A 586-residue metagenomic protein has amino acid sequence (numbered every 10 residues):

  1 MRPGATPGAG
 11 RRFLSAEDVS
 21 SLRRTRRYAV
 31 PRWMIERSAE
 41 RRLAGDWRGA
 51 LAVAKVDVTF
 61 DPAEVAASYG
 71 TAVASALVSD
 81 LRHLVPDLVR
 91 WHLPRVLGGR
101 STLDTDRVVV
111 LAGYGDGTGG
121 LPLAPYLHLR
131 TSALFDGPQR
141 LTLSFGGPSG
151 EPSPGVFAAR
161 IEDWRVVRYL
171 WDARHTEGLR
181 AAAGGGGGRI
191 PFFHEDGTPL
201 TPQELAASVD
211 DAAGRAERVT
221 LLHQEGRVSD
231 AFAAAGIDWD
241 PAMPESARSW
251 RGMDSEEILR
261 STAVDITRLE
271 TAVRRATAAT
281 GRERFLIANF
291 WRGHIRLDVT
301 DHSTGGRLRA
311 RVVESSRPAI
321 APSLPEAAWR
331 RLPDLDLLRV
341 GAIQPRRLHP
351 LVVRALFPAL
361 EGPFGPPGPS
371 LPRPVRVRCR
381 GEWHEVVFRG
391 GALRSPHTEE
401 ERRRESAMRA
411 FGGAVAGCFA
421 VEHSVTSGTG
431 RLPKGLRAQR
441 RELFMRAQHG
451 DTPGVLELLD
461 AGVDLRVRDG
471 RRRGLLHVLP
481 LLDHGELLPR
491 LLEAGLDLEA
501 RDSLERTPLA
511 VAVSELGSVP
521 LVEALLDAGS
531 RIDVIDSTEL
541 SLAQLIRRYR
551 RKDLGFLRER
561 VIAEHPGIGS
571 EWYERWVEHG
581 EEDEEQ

Functional and structural regions predicted by a protein language model:
P3-E17, S21-T25, V56-P318: Long, charge-patterned amphipathic interaction tracts in eukaryotic proteins
M34-R41, T429-V463: Alpha-helical segment of the N-proximal tetratricopeptide repeat
I237, A319, R331, L337-R404 (+4 more regions): Ankyrin-repeat-protein effector appendages
L436-M445, R468-H477, R501-A510, I535-Q544: Ankyrin-repeat boundary/"N-cap" motif
M445-D451, V478-H484, V511-S518, Q544-K552: Ankyrin repeat A-helix N-terminal signature
G454, E486-L487, P520-L521, D553-L557: Conserved ankyrin/ankyrin-like repeat signature
L458, L491, L525, L557-V561: Conserved hydrophobic site in ankyrin repeats
